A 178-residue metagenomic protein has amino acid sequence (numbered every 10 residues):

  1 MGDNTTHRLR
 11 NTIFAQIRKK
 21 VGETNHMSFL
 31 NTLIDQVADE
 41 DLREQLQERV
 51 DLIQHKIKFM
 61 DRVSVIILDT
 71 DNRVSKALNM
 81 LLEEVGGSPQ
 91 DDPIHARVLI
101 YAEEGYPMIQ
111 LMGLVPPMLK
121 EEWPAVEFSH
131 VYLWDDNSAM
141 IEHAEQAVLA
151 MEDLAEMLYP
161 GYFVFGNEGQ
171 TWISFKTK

Functional and structural regions predicted by a protein language model:
M1-K178: N-terminal ligand-binding lobe of clamshell/alpha-beta domains
